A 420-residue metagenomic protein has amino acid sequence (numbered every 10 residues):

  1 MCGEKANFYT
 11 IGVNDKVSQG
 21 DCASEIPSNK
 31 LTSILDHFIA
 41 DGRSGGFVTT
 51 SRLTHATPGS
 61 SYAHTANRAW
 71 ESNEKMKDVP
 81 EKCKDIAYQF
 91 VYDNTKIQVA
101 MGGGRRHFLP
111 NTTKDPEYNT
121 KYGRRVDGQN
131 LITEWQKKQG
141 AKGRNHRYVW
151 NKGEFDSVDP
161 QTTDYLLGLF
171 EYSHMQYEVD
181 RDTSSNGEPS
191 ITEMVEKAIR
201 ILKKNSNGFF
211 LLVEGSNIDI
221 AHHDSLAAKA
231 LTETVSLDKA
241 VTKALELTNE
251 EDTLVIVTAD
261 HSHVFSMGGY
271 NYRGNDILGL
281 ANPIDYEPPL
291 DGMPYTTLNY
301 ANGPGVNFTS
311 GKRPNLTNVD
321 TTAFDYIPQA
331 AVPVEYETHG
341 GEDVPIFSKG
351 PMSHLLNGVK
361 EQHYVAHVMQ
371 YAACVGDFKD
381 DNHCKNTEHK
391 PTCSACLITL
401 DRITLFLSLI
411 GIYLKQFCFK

Functional and structural regions predicted by a protein language model:
C2, T50, T54-H389: A post-motif C-terminal structural segment
K5-K16, S28-H64, V264: Mobile, glycine-rich extracellular loop/lid and propeptide segments that shape or gate substrate/ligand access
K16-S24, P116-N119: Surface-exposed intrinsically disordered loops and tails
G20-K30, E81: Glycine-rich anion/phosphate-binding loops
S24, G376, N386, A395-I398 (+1 more regions): Residue-level detector of bioactive/disordered segments in secreted/extracellular proteins and virion assembly
D381-T404: C-terminal GPI-anchoring signal of eukaryotic secretory precursors
R402-Y413: Single-pass alpha-helical transmembrane segments
I412-K420: C-terminal membrane-anchoring or membrane-association module
